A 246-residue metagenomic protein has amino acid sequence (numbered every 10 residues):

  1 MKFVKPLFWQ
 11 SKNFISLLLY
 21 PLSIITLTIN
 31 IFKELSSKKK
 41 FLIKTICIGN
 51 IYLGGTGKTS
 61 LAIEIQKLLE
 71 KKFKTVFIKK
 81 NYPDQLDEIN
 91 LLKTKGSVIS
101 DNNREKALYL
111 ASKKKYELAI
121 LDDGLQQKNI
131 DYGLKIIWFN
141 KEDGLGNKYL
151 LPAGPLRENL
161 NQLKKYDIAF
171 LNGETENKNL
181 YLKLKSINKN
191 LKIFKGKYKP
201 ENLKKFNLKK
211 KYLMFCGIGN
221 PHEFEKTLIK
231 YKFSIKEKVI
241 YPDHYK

Functional and structural regions predicted by a protein language model:
M1-I24: Charged, amphipathic alpha-helical linker segments immediately N-terminal to NTP-binding catalytic cores
F14-L18, L22, F32, S36-L42 (+3 more regions): ATP-dependent carboxylate-amine ligase catalytic core
I25, T59, L92, D122 (+3 more regions): Residue-level signal for inorganic ion chemistry
I46-K67: Glycine-rich phosphate-binding P-loop
I48-G49, I78, M214-F215: Short hydrophobic segments within beta-strands
N81-P83, E174-T175, I218: Residues in the short beta-alpha loop(s) of Rossmann-like NAD(P)-binding domains
Q127-M214, E225, I229: Conserved catalytic-core segment of NTP-binding enzymes
L208-K246: P-loop NTP-binding site
